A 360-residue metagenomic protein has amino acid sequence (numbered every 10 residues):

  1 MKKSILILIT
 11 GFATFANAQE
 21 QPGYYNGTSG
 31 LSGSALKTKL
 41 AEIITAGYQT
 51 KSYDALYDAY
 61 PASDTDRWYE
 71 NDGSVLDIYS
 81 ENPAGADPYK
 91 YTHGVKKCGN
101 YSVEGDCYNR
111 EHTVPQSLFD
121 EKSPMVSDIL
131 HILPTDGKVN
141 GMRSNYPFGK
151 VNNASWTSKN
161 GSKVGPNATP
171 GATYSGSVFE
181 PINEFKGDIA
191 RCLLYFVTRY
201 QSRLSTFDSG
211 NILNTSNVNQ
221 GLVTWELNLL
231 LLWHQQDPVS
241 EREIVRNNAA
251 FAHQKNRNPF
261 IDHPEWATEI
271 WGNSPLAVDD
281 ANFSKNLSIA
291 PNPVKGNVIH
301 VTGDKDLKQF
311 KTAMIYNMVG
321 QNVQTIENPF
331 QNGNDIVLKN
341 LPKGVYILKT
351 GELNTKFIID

Functional and structural regions predicted by a protein language model:
M1-P22: Bacterial Sec-dependent N-terminal signal peptides
A18-G85: N-terminal module-boundary/linker segments of secreted carbohydrate-active enzymes
Q19, W271-K285: Low-complexity, Pro/Thr/Ser/Gly/Ala-rich linker/spacer regions in secreted, extracellular modular proteins
V75, N82-C107: Short, His- and charge-rich active-site/binding loops that engage polyanionic ligands
S80-G85, V197-R199, T350-G351: Short, flexible beta-strand-to-coil junctions
G99-N109, Q116-P275: Domain-level detector of nuclease and nuclease-like folds in predominantly extracellular/periplasmic contexts
A281-D360: C-terminal outer-membrane/trafficking sorting elements
